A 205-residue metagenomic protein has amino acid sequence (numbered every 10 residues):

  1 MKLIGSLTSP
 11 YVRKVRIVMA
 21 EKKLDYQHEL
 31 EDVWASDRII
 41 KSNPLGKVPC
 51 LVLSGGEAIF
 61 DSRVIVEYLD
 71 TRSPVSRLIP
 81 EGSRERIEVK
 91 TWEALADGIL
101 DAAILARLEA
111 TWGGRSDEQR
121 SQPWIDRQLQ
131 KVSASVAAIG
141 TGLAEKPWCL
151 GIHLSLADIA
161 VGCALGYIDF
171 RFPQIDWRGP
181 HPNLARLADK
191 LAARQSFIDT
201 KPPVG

Functional and structural regions predicted by a protein language model:
M1-P123: GST-like domain detector, emphasizing the conserved glutathione-binding G-site in the N-terminal thioredoxin-like
R16, A20, G140, D169 (+1 more regions): Class I S-adenosyl-L-methionine
L51, R63, V132-G140, S196: Aromatic-glycine hotspot motif
V66, D70, K90-E93, V136 (+2 more regions): Non-transmembrane alpha-helical segments in soluble domains of secreted/periplasmic/extracellular proteins
S73, L143-P147, Q195: A general structural signal marking secondary-structure boundaries and capping sites
S76-E81, W148-I152, D176-R178, I198-P203: Short, hydrophobic secondary-structure boundary micro-motifs
A96-R186: GST-like fold's C-terminal all-alpha helical module
G179-T200: C-terminal end-helix/capping segment
